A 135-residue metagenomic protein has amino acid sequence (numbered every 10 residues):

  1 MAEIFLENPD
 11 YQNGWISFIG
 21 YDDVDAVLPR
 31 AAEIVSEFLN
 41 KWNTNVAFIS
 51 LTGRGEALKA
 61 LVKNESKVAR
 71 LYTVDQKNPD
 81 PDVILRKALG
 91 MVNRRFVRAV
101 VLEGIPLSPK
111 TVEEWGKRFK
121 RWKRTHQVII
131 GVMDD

Functional and structural regions predicted by a protein language model:
M1-D10: Pre-Walker A adenine-sensing motif
Y11-K41: Glycine-rich P-loop/Walker A and Walker A-like loops and their local beta1-loop-alpha1 context in P-loop NTPases
N13-S17, N45-A47, R98-V101, V128: Residue-level preference for the first positions of well-ordered beta-strands
D22-A26, R54-G55, K77-P81, I105-V112: Short acidic, S/G/P-rich loop/turn micro-motifs used as interaction or catalytic elements
W42-E56: Short beta-strand-centered segment that lines the nucleotide-binding/catalytic pocket of NTP-utilizing
R54-R86: Nucleotide-state-sensitive switch-loop elements of NTP-binding domains
L85-N93: Conserved alpha-helical scaffold flanking the Walker A/P-loop in AAA+ ATPase domains
N93, R98-V100, G104-D135: Conserved catalytic-core segment of NTP-binding enzymes
